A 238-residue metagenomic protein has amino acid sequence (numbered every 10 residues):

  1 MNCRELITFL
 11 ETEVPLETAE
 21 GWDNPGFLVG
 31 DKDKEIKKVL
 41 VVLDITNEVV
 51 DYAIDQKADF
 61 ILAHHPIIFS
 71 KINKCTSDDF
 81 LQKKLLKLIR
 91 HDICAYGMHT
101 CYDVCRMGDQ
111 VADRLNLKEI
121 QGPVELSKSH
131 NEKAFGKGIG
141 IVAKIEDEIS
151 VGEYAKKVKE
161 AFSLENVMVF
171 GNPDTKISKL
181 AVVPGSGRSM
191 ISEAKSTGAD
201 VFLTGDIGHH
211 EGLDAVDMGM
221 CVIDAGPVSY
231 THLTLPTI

Functional and structural regions predicted by a protein language model:
M1-L235: Hydrophobic structural segments
